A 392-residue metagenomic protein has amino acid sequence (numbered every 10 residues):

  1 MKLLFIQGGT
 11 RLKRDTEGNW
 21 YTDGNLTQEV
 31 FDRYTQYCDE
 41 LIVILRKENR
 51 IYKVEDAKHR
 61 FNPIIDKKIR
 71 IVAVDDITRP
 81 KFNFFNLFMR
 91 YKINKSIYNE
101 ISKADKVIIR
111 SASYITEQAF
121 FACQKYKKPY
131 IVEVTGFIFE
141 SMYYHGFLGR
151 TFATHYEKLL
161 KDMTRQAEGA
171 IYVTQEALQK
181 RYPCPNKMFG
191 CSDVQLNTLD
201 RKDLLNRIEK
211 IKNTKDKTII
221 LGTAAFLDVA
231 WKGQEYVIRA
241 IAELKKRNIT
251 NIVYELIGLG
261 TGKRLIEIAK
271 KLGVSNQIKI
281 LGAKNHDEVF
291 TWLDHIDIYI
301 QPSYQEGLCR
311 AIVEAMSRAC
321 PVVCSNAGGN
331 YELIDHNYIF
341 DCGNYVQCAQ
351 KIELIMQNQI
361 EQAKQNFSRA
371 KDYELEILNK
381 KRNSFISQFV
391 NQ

Functional and structural regions predicted by a protein language model:
L4, E209-K232, I238-I241: Conserved donor-binding/catalytic core segment of Leloir-type glycosyltransferases
Y34, A224-L227, R239, I252-I266 (+1 more regions): Glycosyltransferase donor-sugar binding loop
E157-I208: A short, active-site helix/loop in glycosyltransferases that binds the activated sugar's phosphate group
I266-K284: Nucleotide-activated donor-binding/catalytic signature segment of Leloir-type glycosyltransferases, i.e., the conserved
Y304: Aromatic "clamp/platform" in nucleotide-sugar-dependent glycosyltransferases that forms part of the donor/acceptor
I312, S317, P321-C324: Short hydrophobic beta-strand element within catalytic cores of glycosyltransferases and related nucleotide-activated
N337-V346, E353-N358: Conserved acidic donor-binding segment of nucleotide-sugar-dependent glycosyltransferases
Q357-Q392: A charged, aromatic-enriched C-terminal amphipathic alpha-helix characteristic of glycosyltransferases across folds
